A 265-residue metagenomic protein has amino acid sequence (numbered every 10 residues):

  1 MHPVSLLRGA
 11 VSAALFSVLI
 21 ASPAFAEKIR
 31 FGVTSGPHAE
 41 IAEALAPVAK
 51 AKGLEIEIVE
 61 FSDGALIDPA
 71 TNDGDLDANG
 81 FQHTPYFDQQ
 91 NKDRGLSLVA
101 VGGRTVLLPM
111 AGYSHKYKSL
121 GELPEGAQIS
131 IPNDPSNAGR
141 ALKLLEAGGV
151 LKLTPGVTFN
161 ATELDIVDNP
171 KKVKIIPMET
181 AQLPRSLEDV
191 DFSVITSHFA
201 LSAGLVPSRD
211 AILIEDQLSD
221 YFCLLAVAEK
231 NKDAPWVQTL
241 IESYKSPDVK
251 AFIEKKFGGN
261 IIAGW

Functional and structural regions predicted by a protein language model:
I20-A26: Sec/Tat signal peptide C-region and signal peptidase I cleavage site
E27-G36, L54-E60, Q128-I129: Short, well-ordered beta-strand elements
G36, E60-G64, G74, N79-D88 (+3 more regions): Beta->alpha turn/N-cap motifs
V59-P69, V157-R185: Short helix-initiation/N-cap motifs at beta->coil->alpha
Q89-G102, H115-Y117, D189, V194 (+1 more regions): Ligand-binding "clamshell"
V101-L151, K250: A conserved helix-loop-strand patch within extracytoplasmic ligand-binding domains of the periplasmic binding
P109-L120, F222-A234: A bilobed periplasmic-binding-protein/Venus flytrap-type ligand-binding module shared by bacterial periplasmic
N137-E146, Y244-G264: Periplasmic-binding protein-like
